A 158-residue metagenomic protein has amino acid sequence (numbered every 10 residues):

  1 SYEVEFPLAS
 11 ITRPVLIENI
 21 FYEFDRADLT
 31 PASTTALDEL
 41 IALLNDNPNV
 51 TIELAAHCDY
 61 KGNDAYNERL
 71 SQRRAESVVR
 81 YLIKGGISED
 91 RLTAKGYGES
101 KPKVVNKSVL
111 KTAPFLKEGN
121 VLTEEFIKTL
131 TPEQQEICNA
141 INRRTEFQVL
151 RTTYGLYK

Functional and structural regions predicted by a protein language model:
S1-T51, D90, S108, T112-A113 (+2 more regions): Periplasmic peptidoglycan-binding/tethering modules of Gram-negative envelope proteins
L54: Conserved phosphate/oxyanion-binding catalytic-loop motifs
H57-K158: Periplasmic OmpA-like peptidoglycan-binding domain that tethers envelope proteins to the cell wall
